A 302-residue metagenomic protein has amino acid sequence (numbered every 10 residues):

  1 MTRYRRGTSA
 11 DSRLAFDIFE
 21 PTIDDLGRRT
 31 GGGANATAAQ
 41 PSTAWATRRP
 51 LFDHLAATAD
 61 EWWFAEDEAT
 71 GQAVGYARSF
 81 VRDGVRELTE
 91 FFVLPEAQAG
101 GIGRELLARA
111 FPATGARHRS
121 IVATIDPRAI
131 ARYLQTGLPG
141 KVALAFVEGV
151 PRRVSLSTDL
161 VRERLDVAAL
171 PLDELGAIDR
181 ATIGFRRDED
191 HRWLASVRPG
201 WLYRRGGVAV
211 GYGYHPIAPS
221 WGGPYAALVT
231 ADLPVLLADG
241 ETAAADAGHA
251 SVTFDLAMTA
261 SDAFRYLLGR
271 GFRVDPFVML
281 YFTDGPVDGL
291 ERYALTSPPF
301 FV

Functional and structural regions predicted by a protein language model:
S9-G33, S155-L156, A169-I178, R292-P298: A short, well-structured alpha-helix characteristic of acyl/acetyltransferase catalytic modules
S12, D17-W62, D67-A69, R180-G200: Active-site rim helix/loop that mediates acceptor-substrate recognition in acyltransferases
A15, A116, Q135-W221: Amide-forming acyltransferase catalytic core, primarily the GNAT-like/NAT-type and related acyltransferase folds
W62-F64, G71-F80, E87-E90, G207-G223: Conserved beta-strand in the GNAT
L88-T89, P112-P127, A247-M258, F277: Conserved GNAT acetyl-CoA-binding A-motif
E90-V93, A99-P112, A131, Q135 (+2 more regions): Conserved acetyl-CoA-binding loop-helix of GNAT-fold acetyltransferases
S120-V122, P139-R153, R273-G285: Conserved catalytic-core motifs of GNAT/GCN5-like acyltransferases
V278-V302: C-terminal functional modules
